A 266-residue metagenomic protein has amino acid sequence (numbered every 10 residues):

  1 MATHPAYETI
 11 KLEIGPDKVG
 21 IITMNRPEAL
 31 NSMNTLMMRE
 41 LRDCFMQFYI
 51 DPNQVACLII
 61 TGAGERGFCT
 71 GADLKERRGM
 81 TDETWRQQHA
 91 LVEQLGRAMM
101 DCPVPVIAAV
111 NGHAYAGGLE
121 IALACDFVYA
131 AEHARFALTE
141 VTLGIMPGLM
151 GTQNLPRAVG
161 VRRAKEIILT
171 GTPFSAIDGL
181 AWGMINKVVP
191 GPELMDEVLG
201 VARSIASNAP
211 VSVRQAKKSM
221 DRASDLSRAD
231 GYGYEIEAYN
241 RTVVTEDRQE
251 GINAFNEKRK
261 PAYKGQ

Functional and structural regions predicted by a protein language model:
M1-K18, D51-N53, E65, G171-I177 (+2 more regions): C-terminal alpha-helix plus adjacent terminal tail
M1-T61, G79, R97: Conserved CoA-thioester-binding segment of acyl-CoA-metabolizing enzymes
H4, Q54, G62-A98, A114 (+2 more regions): Glycine- (often His-adjacent) and acidic-residue-rich active-site loop that binds/positions the CoA thioester
P5, D17, N53-V55, A72 (+3 more regions): Structured loop/turn residues at beta-strand edges in well-structured enzyme cores
I22, R26, L41, I60 (+7 more regions): Terminal peptide-recognition signature
E28, S32, G79, E83-A90 (+7 more regions): Residues at secondary-structure transition points
M37-L41, Q88-L91, I121, L194 (+1 more regions): Hydrophobic alpha-helical membrane-association signature
R97-V213, V244-T245, E250-N253, R259 (+1 more regions): Crotonase-fold acyl-CoA enzyme core
